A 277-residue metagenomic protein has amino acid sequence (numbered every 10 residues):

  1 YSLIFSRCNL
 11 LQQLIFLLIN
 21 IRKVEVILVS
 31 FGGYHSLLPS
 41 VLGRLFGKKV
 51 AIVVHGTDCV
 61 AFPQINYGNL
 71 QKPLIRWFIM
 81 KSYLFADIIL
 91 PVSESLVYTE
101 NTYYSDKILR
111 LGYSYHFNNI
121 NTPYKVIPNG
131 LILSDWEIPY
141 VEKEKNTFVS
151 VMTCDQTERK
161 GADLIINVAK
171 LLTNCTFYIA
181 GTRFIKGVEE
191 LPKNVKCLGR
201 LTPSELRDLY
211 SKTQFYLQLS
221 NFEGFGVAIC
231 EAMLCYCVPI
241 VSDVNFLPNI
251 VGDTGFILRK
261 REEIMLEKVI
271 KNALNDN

Functional and structural regions predicted by a protein language model:
M80-Y124, L131-L133: A short, active-site helix/loop in glycosyltransferases that binds the activated sugar's phosphate group
P123-K160, I166-L172: Conserved donor-binding/catalytic core segment of Leloir-type glycosyltransferases
K186-R207: Nucleotide-activated donor-binding/catalytic signature segment of Leloir-type glycosyltransferases, i.e., the conserved
R207, F225, C230-L234, N245-N249: Short alpha-helical segment that forms part of, or immediately flanks, the ligand-binding pocket in carbohydrate-active
D208-T213: Short alpha-helical donor nucleotide-sugar binding micro-motif in glycosyltransferases
N221: Aromatic "clamp/platform" in nucleotide-sugar-dependent glycosyltransferases that forms part of the donor/acceptor
C237-V241: Short hydrophobic beta-strand element within catalytic cores of glycosyltransferases and related nucleotide-activated
F256-E263, K271-N277: Conserved acidic donor-binding segment of nucleotide-sugar-dependent glycosyltransferases
